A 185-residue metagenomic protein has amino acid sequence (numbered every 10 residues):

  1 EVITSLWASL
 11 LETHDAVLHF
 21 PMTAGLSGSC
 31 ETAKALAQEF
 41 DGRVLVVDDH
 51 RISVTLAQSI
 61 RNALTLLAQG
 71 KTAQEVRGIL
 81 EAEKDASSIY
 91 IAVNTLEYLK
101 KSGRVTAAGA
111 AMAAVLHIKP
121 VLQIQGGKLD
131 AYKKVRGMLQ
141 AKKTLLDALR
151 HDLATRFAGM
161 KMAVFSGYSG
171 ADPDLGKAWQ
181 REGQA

Functional and structural regions predicted by a protein language model:
E1: N-terminal glycine-rich anion-binding loop in soluble enzyme alpha/beta folds
S5-L11: N-terminal small/polar loop signature for handling phosphorylated ligands or for N-terminal nucleophile
A8, A16, G25-L45, R51-A185: Mixed-charge interfacial surface used for oligomerization/domain docking and macromolecular partner engagement
